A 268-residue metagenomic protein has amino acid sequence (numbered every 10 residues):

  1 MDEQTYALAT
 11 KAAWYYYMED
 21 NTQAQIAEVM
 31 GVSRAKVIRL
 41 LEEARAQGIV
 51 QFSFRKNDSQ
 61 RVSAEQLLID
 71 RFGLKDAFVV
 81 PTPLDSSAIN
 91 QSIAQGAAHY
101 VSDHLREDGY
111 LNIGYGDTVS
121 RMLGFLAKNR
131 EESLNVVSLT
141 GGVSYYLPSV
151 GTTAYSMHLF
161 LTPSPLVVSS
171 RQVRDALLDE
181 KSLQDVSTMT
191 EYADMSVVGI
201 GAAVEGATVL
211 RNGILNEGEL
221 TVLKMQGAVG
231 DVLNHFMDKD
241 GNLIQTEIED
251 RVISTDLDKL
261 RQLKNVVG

Functional and structural regions predicted by a protein language model:
E3-A13, Y17-Q25, G31, K36-E42 (+2 more regions): Conserved phosphate- and dinucleotide-binding cores of soluble alpha/beta proteins, encompassing both enzyme active
Y17, N21, M30-V32, R39-E42 (+1 more regions): N-terminal active-site beta-alpha-beta segment that forms phosphate/nucleotide-binding and substrate-recognition loops
